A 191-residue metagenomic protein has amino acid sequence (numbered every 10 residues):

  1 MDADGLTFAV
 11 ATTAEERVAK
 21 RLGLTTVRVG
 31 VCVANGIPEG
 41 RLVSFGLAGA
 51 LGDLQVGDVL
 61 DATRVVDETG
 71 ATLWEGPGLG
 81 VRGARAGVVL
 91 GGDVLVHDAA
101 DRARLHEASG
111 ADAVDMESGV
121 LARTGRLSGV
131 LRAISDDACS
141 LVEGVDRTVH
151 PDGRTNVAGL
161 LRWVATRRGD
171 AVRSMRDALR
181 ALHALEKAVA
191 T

Functional and structural regions predicted by a protein language model:
D2-T191: Glycine-rich phosphate- or other oxyanion-binding loops that anchor nucleotides, phosphorylated ligands
